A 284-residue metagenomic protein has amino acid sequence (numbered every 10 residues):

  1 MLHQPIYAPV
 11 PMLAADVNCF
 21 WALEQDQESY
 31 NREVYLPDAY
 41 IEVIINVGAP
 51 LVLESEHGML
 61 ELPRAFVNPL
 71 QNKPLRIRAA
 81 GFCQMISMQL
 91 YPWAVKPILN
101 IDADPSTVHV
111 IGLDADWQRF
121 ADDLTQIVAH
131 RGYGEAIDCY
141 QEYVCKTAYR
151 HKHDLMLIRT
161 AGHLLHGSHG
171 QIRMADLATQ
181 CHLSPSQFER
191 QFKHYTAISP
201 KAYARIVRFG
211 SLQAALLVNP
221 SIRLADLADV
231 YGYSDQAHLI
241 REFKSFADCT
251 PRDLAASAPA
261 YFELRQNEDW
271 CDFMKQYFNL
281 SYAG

Functional and structural regions predicted by a protein language model:
M1-A175, T179-P185, S199, L216-L217 (+2 more regions): Alpha-helical bundle regulatory/interaction domains
I45, R208-S211, H238-R241: Hydrophobic side chains within alpha-helical segments
R190, I198, A202-A214, V218 (+1 more regions): Catalytic-pocket segment enriched in acidic/His residues
F192-I198, R241-L254: A secondary-structure capping/hinge motif
Y195-T196, V207-G210, F246-A247, A258-Y261: The DNA-recognition helices of helix-turn-helix-type DNA-binding domains
Y203-I206, Y233, A237: Conserved structured core elements
